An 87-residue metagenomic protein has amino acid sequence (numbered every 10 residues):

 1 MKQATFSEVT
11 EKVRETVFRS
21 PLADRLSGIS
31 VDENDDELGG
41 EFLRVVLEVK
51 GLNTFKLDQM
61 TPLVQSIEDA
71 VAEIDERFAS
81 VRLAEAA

Functional and structural regions predicted by a protein language model:
M1-D32, T61: N-proximal, solvent-exposed amphipathic alpha-helical segments enriched in charged/polar residues
Q3, N53, L57, A84: Short, charged/polar micro-motifs that form catalytic or ligand-binding hotspots
A23-E48: Short edge beta-strands and adjacent turn/loop segments
D35-E37, G51-N53, A87: Residues that cap or initiate secondary-structure elements
R44-P62: A short interface-forming secondary-structure element
L63-D69: Low-complexity, intrinsically disordered Gly/Pro/Thr-rich segments
D69-A87: A short amphipathic beta-strand at an alpha->beta junction
